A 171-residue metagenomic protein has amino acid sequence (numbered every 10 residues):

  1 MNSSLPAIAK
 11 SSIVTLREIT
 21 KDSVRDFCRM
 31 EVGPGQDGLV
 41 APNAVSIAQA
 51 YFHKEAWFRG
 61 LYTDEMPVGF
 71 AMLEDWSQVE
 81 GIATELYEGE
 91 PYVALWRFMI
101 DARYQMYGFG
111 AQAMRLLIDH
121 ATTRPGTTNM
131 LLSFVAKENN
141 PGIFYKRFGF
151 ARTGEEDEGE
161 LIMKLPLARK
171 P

Functional and structural regions predicted by a protein language model:
N2-A9, R147, A151, E155-P171: Terminal substrate-recognition subdomain of acyl/acetyltransferases
A9-R103, R115-L116, H120-R124, T153-E158: Acetyl-CoA-dependent GNAT
A94-L95, Q112, N140, I162: Amphipathic alpha-helical recognition patches that constitute DNA-binding helices
D101-R103, Y107, A136-K137: Active-site acidic-Proline motif in GNAT/NAT acetyltransferases
M106-D119, R147: Conserved acetyl-CoA-binding loop-helix of GNAT-fold acetyltransferases
A111, A136-G154: Conserved active-site alpha-helix within GNAT-family acetyltransferase domains
A121-F134: Conserved GNAT acetyl-CoA-binding A-motif
L131-G142, E158-L161, A168: Conserved beta-strand-loop-alpha-helix junction that forms the acyl-donor binding cleft
